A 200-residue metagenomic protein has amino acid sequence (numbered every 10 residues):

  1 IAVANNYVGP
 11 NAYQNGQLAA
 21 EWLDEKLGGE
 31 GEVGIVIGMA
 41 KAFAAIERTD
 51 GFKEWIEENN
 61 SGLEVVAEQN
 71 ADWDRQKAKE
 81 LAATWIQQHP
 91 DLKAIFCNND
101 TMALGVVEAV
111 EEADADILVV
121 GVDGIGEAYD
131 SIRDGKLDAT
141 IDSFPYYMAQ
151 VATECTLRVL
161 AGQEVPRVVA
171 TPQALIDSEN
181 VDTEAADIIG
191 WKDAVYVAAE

Functional and structural regions predicted by a protein language model:
N5, K93, D138: Conserved acidic residues
Y7-V33, K77-K79, I125-A128, S143-A161: Hydrophobic alpha-helical segments within soluble ligand-binding/sensing domains
G9-P10, G34-A44, N70-D72: Short beta-strand->loop
N15-A19, F43-L63, K77, L81 (+3 more regions): Short, solvent-exposed amphipathic alpha-helices that sit in or adjacent to ligand/effector-binding or catalytic
E32-I35, I56-R75: Short beta-strand elements in bilobed, periplasmic/extracellular small-molecule ligand-binding domains
V36, A40-A44, W55, N59 (+2 more regions): Hinge/cleft segment of the Venus flytrap/periplasmic-binding protein
G51-F52, V66-A67, A71-S131: Hydrophobic alpha-helical
G135-D142: Rossmann-fold dehydrogenase core element
